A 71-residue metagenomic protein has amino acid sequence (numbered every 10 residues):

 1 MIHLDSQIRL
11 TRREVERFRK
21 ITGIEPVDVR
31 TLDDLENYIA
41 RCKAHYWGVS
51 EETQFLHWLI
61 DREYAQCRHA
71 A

Functional and structural regions predicted by a protein language model:
M1-H3, A65-A71: Short intrinsically disordered terminal tails
I2-D33: N-terminal acidic leader/helix
V29-R68: Short, charge-rich amphipathic interface segments used for partner binding and complex assembly
